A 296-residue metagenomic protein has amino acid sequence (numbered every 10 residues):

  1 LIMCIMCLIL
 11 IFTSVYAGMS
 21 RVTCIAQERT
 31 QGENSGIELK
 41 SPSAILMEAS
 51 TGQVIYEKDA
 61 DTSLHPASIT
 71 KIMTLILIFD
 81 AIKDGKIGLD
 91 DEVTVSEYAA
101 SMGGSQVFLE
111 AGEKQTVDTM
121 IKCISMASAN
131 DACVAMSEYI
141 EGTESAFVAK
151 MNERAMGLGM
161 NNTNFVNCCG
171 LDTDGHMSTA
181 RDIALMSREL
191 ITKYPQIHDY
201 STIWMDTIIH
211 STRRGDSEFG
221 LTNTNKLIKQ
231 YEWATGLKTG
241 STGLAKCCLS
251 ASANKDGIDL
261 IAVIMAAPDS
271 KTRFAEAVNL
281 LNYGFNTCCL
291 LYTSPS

Functional and structural regions predicted by a protein language model:
I2-A17: Sec-dependent N-terminal signal peptides of Gram-positive bacterial secreted proteins and lipoproteins
M3-M6, T23, T287-C288, P295: The N-terminal extracellular segments of secreted preproproteins, especially immediately downstream of signal
M6, K40, L89, T222-N223 (+1 more regions): A generic structural signal for well-ordered coil/turn residues at beta-strand boundaries that shape enzyme active-site
L8, S35-I37, A253: Sterically constrained small-residue positions within well-ordered secondary structures of folded domains
T13, M19, T293-P295: Intrinsically disordered, low-complexity segments enriched in Ser/Pro/Gly/Ala and basic residues
G18-R181, S187-Y194: Active-site-adjacent loops and short helices of periplasmic peptidoglycan-processing enzymes
M160-N164, C168-S294: Domain-terminus/edge residues, biased toward the C-terminal soluble/receptor-binding domains of extracytoplasmic
